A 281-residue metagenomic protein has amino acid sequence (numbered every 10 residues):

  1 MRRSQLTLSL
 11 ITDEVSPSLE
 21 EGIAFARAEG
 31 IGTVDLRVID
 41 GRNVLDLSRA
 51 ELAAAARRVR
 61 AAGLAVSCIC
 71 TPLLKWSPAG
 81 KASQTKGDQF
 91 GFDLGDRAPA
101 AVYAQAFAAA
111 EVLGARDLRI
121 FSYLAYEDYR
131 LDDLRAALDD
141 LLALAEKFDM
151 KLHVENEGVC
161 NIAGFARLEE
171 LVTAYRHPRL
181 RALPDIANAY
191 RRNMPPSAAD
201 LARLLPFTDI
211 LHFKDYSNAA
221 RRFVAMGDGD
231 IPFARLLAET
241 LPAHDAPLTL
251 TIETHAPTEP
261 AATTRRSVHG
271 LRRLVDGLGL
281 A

Functional and structural regions predicted by a protein language model:
M1-Q105, E111, D117, H177 (+2 more regions): N-terminal pre-domain/capping segments
L8, V34, I69, A136-D230: Acidic/histidine-rich catalytic cores of soluble enzymes
I11-V15, R37-I39, T71-L74, Y123-A125 (+4 more regions): Active-site beta-loop-alpha junctions enriched in small/polar residues
S18-E20, S77-A182: Active-site acidic/histidine proton-transfer and metal-coordination neighborhood in alpha/beta enzyme cores
L19-A26, R49-A56, Y103-F107, R135-L142 (+5 more regions): Generic structural signal for well-ordered alpha-helices, preferentially at hydrophobic/aromatic core positions
I31, A115, T208, F213 (+1 more regions): A structural motif
G41-N43, S77-A79, L124-Y129, Y190-R192 (+1 more regions): A short acidic, helix-capping loop that chelates divalent metal ions and anchors anionic groups
G229-L236, P242-H244, L248-L250: H/E-rich (His + Asp/Glu) clusters that bind or coordinate divalent metals
